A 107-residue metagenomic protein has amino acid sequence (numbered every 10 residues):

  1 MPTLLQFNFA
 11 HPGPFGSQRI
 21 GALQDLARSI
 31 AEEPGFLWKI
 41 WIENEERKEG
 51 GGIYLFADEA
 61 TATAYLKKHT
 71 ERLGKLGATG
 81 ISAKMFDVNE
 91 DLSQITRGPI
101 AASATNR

Functional and structural regions predicted by a protein language model:
M1-E49, A60-K67, I81-R107: Short S/T/G/P-rich N-terminal loop/turn motif that feeds into the first structured element of a domain
G51-L55: A short, exposed loop/beta-hairpin motif centered on an aromatic-Gly-Thr core
T70-A78: A common structural junction motif
